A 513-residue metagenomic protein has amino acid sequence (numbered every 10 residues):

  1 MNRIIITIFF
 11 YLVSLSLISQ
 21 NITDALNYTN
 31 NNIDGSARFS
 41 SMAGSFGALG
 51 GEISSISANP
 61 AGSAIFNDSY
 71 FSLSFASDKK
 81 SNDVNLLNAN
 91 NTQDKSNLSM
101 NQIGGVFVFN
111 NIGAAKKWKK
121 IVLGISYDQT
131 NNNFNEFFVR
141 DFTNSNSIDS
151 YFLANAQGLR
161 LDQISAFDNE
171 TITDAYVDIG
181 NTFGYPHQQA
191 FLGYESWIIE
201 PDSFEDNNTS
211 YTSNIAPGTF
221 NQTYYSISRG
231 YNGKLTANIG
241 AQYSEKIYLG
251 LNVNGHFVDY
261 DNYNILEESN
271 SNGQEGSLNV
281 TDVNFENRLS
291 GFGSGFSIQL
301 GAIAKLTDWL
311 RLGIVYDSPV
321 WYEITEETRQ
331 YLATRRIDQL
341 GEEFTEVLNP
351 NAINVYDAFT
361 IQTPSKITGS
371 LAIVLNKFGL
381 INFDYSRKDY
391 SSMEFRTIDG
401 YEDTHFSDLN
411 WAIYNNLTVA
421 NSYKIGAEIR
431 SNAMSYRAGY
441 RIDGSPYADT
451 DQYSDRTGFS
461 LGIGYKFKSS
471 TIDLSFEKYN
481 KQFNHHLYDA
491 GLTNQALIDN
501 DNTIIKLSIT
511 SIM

Functional and structural regions predicted by a protein language model:
M1-A25, M513: Bacterial Sec-dependent N-terminal signal peptides
F9, F66, D259-D261: Active-site-proximal flexible loops/turns
Q20-D34, V108-M513: Outer-membrane beta-barrel porins/channels
N30-A48: N-terminal targeting signals for Sec/Tat export/insertion, comprising classic cleavable signal peptides
A37, L49-A58, A64-F137, D141-F142 (+1 more regions): Outer-membrane beta-barrel translocator/receptor signature
A43-G51, A412-N415: Short, charged, low-hydrophobicity "junction" segments
A58-N59, T493: Short structured motifs
